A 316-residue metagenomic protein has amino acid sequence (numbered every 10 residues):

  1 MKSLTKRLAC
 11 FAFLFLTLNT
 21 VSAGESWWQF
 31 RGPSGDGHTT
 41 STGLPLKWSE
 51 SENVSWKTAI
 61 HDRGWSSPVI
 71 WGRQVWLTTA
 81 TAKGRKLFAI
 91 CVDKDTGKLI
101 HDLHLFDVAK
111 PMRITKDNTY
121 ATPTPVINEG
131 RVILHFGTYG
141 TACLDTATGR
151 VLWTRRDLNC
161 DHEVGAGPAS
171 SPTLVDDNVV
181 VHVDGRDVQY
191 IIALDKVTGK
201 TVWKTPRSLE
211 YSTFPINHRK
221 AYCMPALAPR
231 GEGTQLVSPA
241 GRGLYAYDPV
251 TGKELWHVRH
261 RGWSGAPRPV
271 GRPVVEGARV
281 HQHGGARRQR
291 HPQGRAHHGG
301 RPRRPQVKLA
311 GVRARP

Functional and structural regions predicted by a protein language model:
M1-F11: Bacterial N-terminal signal peptides that target proteins for export
A9-T20: Bacterial N-terminal signal peptides
S22-P316: Noncatalytic, solvent-exposed loop/strand surfaces of beta-propeller-type extracellular/periplasmic domains
